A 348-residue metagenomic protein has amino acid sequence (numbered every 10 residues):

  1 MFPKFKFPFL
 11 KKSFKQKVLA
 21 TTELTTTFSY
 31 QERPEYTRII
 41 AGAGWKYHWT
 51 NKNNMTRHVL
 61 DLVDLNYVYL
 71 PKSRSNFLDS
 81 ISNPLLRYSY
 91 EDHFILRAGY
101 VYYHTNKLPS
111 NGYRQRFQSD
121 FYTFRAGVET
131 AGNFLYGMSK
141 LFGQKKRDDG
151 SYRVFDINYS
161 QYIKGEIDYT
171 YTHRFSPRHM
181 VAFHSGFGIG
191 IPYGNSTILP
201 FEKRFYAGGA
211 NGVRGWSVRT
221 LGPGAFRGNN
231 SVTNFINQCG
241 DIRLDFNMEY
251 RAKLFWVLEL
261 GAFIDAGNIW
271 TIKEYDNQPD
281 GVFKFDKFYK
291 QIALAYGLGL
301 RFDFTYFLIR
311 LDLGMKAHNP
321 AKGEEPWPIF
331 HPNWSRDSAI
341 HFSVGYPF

Functional and structural regions predicted by a protein language model:
M1, H58-A252, A262-F285: C-terminal outer-membrane beta-barrel translocator/porin domains of Gram-negative envelope proteins and their
M1-R125, R214-G215, L221, F226-G228 (+3 more regions): Gram-negative/organellar outer-membrane beta-barrel architecture
F2, Q278-F304: Strand-loop-strand
K46, K164-T170, H184-G186, G297 (+2 more regions): Short, well-ordered alpha-helical packing segments
N51-N53, F175-H179, L254-L258, T305-Y306: Short coil turns and loop connectors of transmembrane beta-barrels in diderm outer membranes and organellar homologs
I236, G240, F288-I292, D303 (+2 more regions): Short amphipathic alpha-helical interaction segments
L244-A252, L260, A266, A293-F304 (+1 more regions): Conserved C-terminal beta-signal and adjacent last beta-strands/turns of outer-membrane beta-barrel proteins
F255, G267-T271, T305-F307, K316-P320: Short Gly/Pro-enriched loop/turn and capping motifs at secondary-structure junctions
